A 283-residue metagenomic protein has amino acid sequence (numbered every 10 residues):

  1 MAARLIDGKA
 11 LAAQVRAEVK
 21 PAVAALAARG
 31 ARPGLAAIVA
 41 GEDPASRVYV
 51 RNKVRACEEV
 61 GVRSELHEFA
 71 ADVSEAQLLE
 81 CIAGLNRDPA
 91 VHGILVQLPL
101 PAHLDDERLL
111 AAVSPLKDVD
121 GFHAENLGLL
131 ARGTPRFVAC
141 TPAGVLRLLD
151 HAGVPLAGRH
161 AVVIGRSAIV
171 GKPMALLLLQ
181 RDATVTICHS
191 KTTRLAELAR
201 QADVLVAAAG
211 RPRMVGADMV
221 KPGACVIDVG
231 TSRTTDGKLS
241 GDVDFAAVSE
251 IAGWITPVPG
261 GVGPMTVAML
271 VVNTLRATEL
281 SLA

Functional and structural regions predicted by a protein language model:
M1-A31: Positively charged, low-complexity intrinsically disordered leader regions
A25-L35, G41-E59: N-terminal glycine-rich anion-binding loops that anchor highly charged ligand groups
L35, C57-A71, V185-I187: Short beta-strand elements in bilobed, periplasmic/extracellular small-molecule ligand-binding domains
A40-V54, R136-C225, T234, K238-S249: Glycine-rich phosphate/diphosphate-binding loop of Rossmann-like nucleotide-binding domains
Q77-P89: Short, well-structured alpha-helical segments in soluble
H92-L156, L198: Anion-binding alpha/beta catalytic cores of soluble intermediary-metabolism enzymes, centered on
V96-H103, G210-R213, T231-R233, G261: Short glycine-rich anion-binding loops that position phosphate/pyrophosphate groups of nucleotides and phosphorylated
D105-L127, G230-L282: Rossmann-fold NAD(P)-binding glycine/threonine-rich loop
